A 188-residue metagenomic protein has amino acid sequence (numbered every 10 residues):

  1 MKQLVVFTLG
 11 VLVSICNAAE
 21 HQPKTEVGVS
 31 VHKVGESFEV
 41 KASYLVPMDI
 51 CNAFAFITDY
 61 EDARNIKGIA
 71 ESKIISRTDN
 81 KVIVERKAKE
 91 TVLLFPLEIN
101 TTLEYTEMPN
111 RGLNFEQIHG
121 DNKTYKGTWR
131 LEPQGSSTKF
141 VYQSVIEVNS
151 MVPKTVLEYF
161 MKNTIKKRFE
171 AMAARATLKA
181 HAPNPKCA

Functional and structural regions predicted by a protein language model:
M1-L4: Positively charged n-region of N-terminal signal peptides that target proteins for export
G10-N17: Hydrophobic h-region of N-terminal signal peptides that target proteins for export in Gram-negative bacteria
A18-K81, K139: Hydrophobic ligand-binding cavity/cleft-lining segments
V34, L45, R64, G68 (+2 more regions): Glycine-rich portal/gate segments that line the openings of hydrophobic small-molecule binding cavities
E39-K41, P96-T102, K123-T128: Short, surface-exposed coil-to-beta transition loops
N52-E61, F160-R168, M172: Short, well-ordered alpha-helical segments
N52-F54, A63, Y105, L131 (+2 more regions): Hydrophobic pocket/interface hotspot
Q117-N163: Beta-strand/loop substructures that line and gate deep hydrophobic ligand-binding cavities in soluble
